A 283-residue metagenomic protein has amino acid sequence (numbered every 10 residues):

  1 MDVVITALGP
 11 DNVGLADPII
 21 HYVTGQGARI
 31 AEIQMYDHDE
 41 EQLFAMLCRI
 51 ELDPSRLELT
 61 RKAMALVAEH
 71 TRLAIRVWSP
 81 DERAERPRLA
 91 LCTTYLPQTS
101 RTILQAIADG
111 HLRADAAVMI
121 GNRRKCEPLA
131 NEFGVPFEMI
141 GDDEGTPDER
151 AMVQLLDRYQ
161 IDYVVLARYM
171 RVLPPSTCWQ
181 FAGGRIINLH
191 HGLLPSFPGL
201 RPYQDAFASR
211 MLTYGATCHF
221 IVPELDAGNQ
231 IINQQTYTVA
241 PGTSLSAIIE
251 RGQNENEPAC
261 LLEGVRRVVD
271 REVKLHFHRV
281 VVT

Functional and structural regions predicted by a protein language model:
M1-P87: A conserved regulatory-domain signal marking ACT and ACT-like small-molecule sensing domains and adjacent regulatory
P10, L89-Q98: Short, glycine-rich nucleotide/cofactor-binding loops
I30, I75, P136-E138, Y163 (+2 more regions): Hydrophobic beta-strand scaffold residues
P97-A108: Histidine-anchored nucleotide/phosphate-binding helix
D109-A114, W179-A182: Short, conserved loop/helix-junction motifs that constitute active-site signature segments in enzyme catalytic cores
A114-K125: Short internal beta-strands
R123, D148-R150, Y159-T283: Donor/substrate-binding cores of folate-linked one-carbon enzymes
N131-Y159: Adenosine-nucleotide cofactor-binding segment
